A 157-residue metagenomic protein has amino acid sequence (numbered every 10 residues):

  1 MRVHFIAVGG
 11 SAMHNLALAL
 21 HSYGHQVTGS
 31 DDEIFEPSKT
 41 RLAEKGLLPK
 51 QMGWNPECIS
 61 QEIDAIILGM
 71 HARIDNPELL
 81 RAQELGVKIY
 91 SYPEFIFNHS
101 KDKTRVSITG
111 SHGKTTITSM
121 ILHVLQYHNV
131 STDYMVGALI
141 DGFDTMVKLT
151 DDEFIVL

Functional and structural regions predicted by a protein language model:
M1-F95: N-terminal leader/targeting and accessory segments in enzymes
A19, E57-C58, M70-L157: Phosphate-binding loop of NTP-binding sites
